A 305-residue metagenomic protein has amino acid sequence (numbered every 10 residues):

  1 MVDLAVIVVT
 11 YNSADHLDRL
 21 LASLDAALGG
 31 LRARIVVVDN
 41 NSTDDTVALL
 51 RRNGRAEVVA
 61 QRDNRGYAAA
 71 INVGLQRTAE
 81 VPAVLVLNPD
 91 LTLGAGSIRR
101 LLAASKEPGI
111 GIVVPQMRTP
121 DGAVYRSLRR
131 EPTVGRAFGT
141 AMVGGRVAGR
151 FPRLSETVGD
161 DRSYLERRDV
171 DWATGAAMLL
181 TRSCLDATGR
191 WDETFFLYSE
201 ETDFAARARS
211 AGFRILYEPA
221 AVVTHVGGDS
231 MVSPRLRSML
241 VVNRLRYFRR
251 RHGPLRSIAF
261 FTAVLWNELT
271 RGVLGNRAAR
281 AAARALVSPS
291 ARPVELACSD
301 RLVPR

Functional and structural regions predicted by a protein language model:
A22-R32: Short, acidic, metal-binding catalytic loop of nucleotide-sugar glycosyltransferases
S23, D39-V47, D63: A conserved acidic beta->alpha catalytic loop
A60-A79: Glycine-rich, basic loop-to-helix element that forms the pyrophosphate-binding segment of sugar-nucleotide handling
V81-T92: Short beta-strand-to-loop acidic/aromatic patch adjacent to the donor-nucleotide binding site
T92-S127: Conserved donor NDP-sugar-binding/catalytic core segment of glycosyltransferases
P132-V170: Short, flexible, basic/aromatic active-site loop/helix in glycosyltransferases
S163-V222: A short, conserved alpha-helix in the catalytic core of glycosyltransferases
R235-L245, R249, P254-R305: Non-catalytic, C-terminal membrane-associated alpha-helical segments of glycosyltransferases
